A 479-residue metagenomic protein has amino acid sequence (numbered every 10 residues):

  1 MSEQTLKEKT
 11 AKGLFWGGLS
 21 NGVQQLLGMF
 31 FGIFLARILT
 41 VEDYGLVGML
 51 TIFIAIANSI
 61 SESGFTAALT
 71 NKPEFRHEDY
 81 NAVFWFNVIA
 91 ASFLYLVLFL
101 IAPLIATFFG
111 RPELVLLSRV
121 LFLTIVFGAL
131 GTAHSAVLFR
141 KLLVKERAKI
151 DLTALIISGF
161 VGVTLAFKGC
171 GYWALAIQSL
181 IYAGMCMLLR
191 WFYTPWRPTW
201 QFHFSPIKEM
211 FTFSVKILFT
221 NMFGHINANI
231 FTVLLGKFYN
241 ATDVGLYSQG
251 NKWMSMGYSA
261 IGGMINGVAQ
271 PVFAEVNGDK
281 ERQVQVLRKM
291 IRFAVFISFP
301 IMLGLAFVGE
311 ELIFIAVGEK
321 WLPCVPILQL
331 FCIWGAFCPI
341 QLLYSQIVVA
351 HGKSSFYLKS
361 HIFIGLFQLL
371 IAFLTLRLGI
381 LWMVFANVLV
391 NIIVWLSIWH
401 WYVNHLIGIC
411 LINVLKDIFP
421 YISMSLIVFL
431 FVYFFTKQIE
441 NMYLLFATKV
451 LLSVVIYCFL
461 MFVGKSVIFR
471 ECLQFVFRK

Functional and structural regions predicted by a protein language model:
M1-G28, A67-T70, E74-W85, L114 (+4 more regions): N-terminal membrane topogenesis motif
M1-L6, T10, K145, L188-T232 (+3 more regions): Interhelical loop/hinge segments that connect adjacent transmembrane helices in multipass membrane
S2, I409-V414, F431-K479: Membrane-proximal transmembrane or re-entrant/amphipathic helices at the cytosolic face
L6-F65, I89-L104, R119, T124 (+4 more regions): Signature of the first transmembrane helix
K7, A68-H77, F127-I150, F167-K168 (+4 more regions): Membrane-interface junctions at transmembrane-helix termini in multi-pass inner-membrane proteins
G13-G28, L175-Q178, Y182, C186 (+6 more regions): Transmembrane helical elements of multi-pass membrane transporters/channels
G22, M29, W85-G110, L116 (+7 more regions): Alpha-helical transmembrane segments of multi-pass membrane transport and lipid-handling proteins
S59-H77, A136-R140, P198, G250 (+2 more regions): Helix-loop junctions and terminal segments of transmembrane helices in multi-pass membrane transport/translocation
